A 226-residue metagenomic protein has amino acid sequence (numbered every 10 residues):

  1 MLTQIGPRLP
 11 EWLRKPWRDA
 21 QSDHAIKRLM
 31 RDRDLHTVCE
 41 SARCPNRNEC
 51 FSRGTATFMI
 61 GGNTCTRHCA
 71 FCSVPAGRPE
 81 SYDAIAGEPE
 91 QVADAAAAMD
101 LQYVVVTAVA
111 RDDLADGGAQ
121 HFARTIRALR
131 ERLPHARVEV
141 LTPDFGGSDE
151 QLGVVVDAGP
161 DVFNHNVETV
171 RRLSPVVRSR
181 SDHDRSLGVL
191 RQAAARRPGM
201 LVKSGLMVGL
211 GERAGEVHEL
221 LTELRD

Functional and structural regions predicted by a protein language model:
M1-H68: Flexible, acidic/Gly-rich N-terminal and inter-domain linker regions that tether and position cofactor-handling modules
L9, C72-P75, Q102, V109: Acidic/polar active-site rim loop that often engages polyanionic ligands
P10, R14, K27, D32-H36 (+7 more regions): Generic secondary-structure boundary/loop-capping signal
P16-W17, Q21, A42-R43, N48-F51 (+8 more regions): Solvent-exposed, flexible loop/coil residues
P45-A98: Active-site cofactor/substrate anionic-group-binding motifs, chiefly glycine- and Lys/Arg-rich phosphate-binding loops
G87-A98, Q102-V104, A108-D226: Conserved AdoMet/S-adenosylmethionine-binding subsite of the radical SAM
